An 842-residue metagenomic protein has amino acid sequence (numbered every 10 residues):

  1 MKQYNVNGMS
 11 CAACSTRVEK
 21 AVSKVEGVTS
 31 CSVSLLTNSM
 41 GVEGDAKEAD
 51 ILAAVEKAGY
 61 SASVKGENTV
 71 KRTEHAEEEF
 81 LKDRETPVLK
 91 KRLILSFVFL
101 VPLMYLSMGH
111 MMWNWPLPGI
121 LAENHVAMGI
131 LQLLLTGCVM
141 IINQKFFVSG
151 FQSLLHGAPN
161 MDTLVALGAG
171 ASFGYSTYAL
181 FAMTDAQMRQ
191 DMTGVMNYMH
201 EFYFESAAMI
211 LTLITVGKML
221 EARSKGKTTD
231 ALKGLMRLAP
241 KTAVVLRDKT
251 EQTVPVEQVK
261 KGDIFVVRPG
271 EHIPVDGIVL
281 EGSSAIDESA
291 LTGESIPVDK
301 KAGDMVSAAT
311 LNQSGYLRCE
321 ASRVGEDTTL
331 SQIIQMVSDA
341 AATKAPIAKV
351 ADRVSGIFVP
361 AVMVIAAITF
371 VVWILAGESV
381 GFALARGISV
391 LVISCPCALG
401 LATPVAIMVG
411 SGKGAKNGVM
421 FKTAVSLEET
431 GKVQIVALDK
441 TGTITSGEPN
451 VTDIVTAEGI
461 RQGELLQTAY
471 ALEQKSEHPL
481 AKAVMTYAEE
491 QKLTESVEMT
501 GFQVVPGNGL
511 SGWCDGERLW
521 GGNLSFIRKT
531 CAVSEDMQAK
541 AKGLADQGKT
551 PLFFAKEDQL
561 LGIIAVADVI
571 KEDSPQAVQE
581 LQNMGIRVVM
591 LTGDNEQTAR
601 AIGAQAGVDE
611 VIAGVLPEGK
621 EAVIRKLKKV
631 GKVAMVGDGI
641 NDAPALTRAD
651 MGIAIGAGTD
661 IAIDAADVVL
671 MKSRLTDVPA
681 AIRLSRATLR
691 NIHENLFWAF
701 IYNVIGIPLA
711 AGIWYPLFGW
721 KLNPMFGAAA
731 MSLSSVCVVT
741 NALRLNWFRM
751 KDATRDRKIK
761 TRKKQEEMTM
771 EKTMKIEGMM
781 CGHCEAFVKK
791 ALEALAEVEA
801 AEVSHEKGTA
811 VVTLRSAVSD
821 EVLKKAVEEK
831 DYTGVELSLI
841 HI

Functional and structural regions predicted by a protein language model:
M1-A127, T250-E251, Q335-T343, F748-I840: Flexible metal-binding regulatory segments at protein termini and peripheral loops
T16, V433, C514-G516, G548-T550 (+1 more regions): Conserved ATP-binding TGD loop and adjacent catalytic N/P-domain core of P-type ATPases
E26-E43, E48, E201-F202, K233-D327 (+2 more regions): Conserved cytosolic catalytic loops of P-type ATPases
E77, M183, M192-V195, A208-P269 (+6 more regions): Juxtamembrane coupling segments of multi-pass membrane pumps/enzymes
V88-T242, R353, I454, G719-L722: Transmembrane helix-loop-helix hairpins at the membrane interface
K91, T310, G431-L438, I444-E477 (+3 more regions): ATP-driven catalytic headpiece of P-type ATPases
M112-V126, L155, G174, K413 (+9 more regions): Membrane-embedded alpha-helical bundles of multi-pass transporters
L291, V350, A385, A398-L472 (+4 more regions): Conserved catalytic phosphorylation-site environment of P-type ATPases
